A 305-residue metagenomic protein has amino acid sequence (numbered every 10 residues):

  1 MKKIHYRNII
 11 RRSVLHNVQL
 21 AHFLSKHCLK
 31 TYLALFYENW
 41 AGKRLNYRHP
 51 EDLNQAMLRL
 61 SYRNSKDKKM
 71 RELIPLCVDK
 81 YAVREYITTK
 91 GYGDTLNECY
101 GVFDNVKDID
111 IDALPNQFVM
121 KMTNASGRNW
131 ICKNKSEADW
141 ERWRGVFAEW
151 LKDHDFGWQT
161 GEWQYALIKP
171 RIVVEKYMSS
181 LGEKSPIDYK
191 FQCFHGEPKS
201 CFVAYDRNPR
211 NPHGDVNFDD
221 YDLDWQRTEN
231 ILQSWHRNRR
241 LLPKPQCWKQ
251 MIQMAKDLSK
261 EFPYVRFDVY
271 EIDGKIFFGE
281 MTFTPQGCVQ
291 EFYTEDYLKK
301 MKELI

Functional and structural regions predicted by a protein language model:
M1-R71: Membrane-proximal basic amphipathic "stem/tether" segments
H49-E137, E149-G161: A conserved helix-loop-beta module that forms one wall/lid of the active-site cleft in ATP-utilizing catalytic domains
L114, W140-S234: Phosphate-binding site of ATP-dependent enzymes
F118, K199, V265, F277-G279: Protein kinase-like catalytic core scaffold
T123, Y177-M178, Q192, Y270 (+1 more regions): Anionic group-transfer/hydrolysis microenvironments
N134-K135, C193-E197, I272-G274: Short acidic-glycine loop/turn motifs at beta-strand connectors
Y165-V173, V216-I276: A long amphipathic alpha-helix within ATP-dependent nucleotide-binding catalytic cores
Q253, E271-I305: C-terminal active-site "lid" helix and adjoining low-complexity regulatory extension at the edge of ATP-using catalytic
